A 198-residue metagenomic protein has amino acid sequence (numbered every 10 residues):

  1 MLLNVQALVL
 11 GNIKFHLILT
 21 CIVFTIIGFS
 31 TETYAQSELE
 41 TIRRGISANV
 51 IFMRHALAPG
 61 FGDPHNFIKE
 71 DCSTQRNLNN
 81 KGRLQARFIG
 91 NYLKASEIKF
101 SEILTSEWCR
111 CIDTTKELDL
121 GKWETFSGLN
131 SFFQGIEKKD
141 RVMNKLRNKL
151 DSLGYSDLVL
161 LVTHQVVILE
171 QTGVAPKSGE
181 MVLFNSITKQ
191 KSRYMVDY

Functional and structural regions predicted by a protein language model:
L2-L19: Bacterial N-terminal signal peptides that target proteins for export
I18-G28: Bacterial N-terminal signal peptides
F29-A35: Sec/Tat signal peptide C-region and signal peptidase I cleavage site
Q36-S127, F132-G135, G154, V174-Y198: Active-site-proximal alpha-helix that buttresses catalytic centers in soluble enzyme cores
T105-W108, V162-V166: Short, well-ordered beta-to-alpha junction loops that form the rim of enzyme active sites and present histidine/acidic
E137-N144: Short, surface-exposed amphipathic charged segments that create phosphate/polyanion-binding patches used for binding
K149-S152: ...with weaker cross-activation on analogous glycine-rich loops/strands in unrelated enzymes
Y155-S156, L160: Active-site regions of oxyanion-processing enzymes, predominantly non-cytosolic
